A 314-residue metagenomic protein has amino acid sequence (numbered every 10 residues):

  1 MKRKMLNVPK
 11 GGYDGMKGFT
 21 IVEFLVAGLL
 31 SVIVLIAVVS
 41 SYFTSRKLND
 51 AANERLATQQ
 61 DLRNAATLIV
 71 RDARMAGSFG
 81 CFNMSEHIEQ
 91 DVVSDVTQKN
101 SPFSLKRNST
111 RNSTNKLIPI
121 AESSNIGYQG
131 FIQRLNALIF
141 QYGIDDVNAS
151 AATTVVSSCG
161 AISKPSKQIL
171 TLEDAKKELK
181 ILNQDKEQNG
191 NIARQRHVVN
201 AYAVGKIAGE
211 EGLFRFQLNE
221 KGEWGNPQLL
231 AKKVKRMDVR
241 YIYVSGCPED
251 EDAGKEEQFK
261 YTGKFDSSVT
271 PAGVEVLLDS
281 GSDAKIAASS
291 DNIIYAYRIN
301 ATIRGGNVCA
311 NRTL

Functional and structural regions predicted by a protein language model:
K2-G12: N-terminal Lys/Arg-rich, disordered targeting/topogenic segments
R3, G15-S78: Aliphatic-rich helix starts adjacent to a transmembrane/signal segment
G12-D14, E187-Q188, P248-G254: Intrinsically disordered, low-complexity coil segments
F19-V22, N136-L138, N200-Y202, E211 (+2 more regions): Residue-level detector of short, conserved catalytic/binding motifs and their immediate flanks
T20, S45, Q188-I192, P227: Intrinsically disordered, low-complexity segments enriched in polar/charged residues with Gly/Pro, especially when
D50, I132, R194, S268 (+1 more regions): A generic structural signal for short, solvent-exposed coil/turn residues that cap or connect secondary-structure
N53-N219: Extracytoplasmic beta-strand-rich oligomerization domains located immediately C-terminal to a leader/signal peptide
A57, N64, R74, G80-R111 (+2 more regions): Short linear sequence signals and composition-biased patches located at protein termini or domain-edge surfaces
